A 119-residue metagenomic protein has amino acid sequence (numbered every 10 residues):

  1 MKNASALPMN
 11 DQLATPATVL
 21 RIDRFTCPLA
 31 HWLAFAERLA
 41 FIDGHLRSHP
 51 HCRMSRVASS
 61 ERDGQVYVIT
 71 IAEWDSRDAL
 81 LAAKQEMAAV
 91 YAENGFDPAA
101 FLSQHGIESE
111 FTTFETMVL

Functional and structural regions predicted by a protein language model:
K2-A4, A14, F41-R53, E73-E110 (+1 more regions): An amphipathic, aromatic/His-enriched active-site/gating alpha helix that lines ligand/cofactor pockets
A6, Y67, S109-T113: Low-complexity intrinsically disordered segments
L7-L13, R56-S59: Short beta-strand/turn micro-motifs at beta-sheet edges
V19-T26, S55-M87: Short, well-ordered beta-strand segments in beta-rich or mixed alpha/beta enzyme and ligand-binding folds
I22-R24, F111-E115: Short amphipathic
T26-E37: Short, surface-exposed ligand-recognition loops at beta-strand->loop->(often short) alpha-helix junctions that present
L29-H31, D78, M117: Residues that cap or initiate secondary-structure elements
D63-G64, F114-L119: A short acidic, often aromatic-flanked loop/helix-cap motif at beta-alpha or helix-coil junctions that lines enzyme
